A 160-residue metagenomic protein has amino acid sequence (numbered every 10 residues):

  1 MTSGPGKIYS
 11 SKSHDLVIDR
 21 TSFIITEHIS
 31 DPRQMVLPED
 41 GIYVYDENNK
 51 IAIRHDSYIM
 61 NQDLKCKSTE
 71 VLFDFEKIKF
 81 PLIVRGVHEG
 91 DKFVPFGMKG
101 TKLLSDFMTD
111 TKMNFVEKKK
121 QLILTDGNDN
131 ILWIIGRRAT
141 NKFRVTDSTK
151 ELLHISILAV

Functional and structural regions predicted by a protein language model:
M1-V160: AMP-forming adenylation/ATP pyrophosphatase catalytic core
